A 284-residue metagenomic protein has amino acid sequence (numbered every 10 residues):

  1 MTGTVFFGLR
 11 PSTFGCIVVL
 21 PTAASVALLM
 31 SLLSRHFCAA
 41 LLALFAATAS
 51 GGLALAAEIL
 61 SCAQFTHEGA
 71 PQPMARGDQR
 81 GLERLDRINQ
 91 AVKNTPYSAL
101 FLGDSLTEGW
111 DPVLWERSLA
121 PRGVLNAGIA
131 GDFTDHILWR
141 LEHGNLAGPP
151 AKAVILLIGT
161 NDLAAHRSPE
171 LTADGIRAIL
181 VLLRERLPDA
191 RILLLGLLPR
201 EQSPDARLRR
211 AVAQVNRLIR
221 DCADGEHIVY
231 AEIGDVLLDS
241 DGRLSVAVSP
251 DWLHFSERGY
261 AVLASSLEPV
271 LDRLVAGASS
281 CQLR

Functional and structural regions predicted by a protein language model:
T4, F14-F101, L106-V113, R117 (+1 more regions): N-terminal secretory targeting modules
L9-S12: Intrinsically disordered, low-complexity proline-rich regions
D86-L100, W139-A147, V181-R184: Short amphipathic alpha-helices and their capping/turn segments at secondary-structure boundaries
F101, D132, H136, R167 (+7 more regions): Extracytoplasmic/secreted proteins, especially bacterial periplasmic and envelope-associated proteins
E108-A120, T134-R177, L182, L193 (+1 more regions): Oxyanion-hole/transition-state-stabilizing segment in secreted/luminal serine hydrolases and related acyltransferases
G123-D132: A short beta-strand-loop structural module common to alpha/beta enzyme folds
L187-A190: A short helix->loop->beta-strand "cap" motif at the edges of active sites that frequently abuts
P199-R284: Catalytic His-Asp segment of secreted/periplasmic serine-dependent ester chemistry enzymes
